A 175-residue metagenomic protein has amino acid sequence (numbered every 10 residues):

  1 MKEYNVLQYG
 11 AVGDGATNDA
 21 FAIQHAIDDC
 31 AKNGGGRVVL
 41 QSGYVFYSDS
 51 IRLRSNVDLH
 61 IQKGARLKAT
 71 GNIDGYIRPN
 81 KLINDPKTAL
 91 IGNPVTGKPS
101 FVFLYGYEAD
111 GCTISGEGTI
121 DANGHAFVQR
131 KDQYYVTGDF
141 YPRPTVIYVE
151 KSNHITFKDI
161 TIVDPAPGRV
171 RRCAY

Functional and structural regions predicted by a protein language model:
M1-Y175: Extracellular/periplasmic carbohydrate-active domains that bind, remodel, or depolymerize complex polysaccharides
